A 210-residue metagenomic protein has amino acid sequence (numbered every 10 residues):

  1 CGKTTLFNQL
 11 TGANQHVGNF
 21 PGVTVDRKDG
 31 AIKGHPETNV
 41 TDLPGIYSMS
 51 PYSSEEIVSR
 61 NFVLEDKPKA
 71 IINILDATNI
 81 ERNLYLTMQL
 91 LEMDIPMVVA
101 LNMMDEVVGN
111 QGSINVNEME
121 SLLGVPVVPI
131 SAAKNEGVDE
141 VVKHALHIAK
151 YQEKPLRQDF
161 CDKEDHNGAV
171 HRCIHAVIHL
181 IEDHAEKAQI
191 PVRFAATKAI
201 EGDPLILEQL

Functional and structural regions predicted by a protein language model:
C1-S54, L64-D66, A70, E92: Conserved G1/Walker A P-loop phosphate-binding module
L6-F7, V25, V40-D42, S59 (+4 more regions): Residue-level signature of catalytic and energy-coupling elements of molecular machines, predominantly ATP/GTP-dependent
A13, G22, G45-I46, A77-E81 (+2 more regions): Conserved nucleotide-binding/hydrolysis micro-motifs of P-loop NTPases
P21-T24, N39, P51, E55-V58 (+6 more regions): Helical mechanochemical/support elements of P-loop NTPase systems and associated helical scaffolds
G30-H35, V58-V128: Conserved C-terminal guanine-recognition region of P-loop GTPase G domains, centered on the G4
D105-D162: Canonical P-loop GTPase G-domain recognition
G124, Y151, P155-L210: Extended helical scaffolds that flank P-loop GTPase cores
